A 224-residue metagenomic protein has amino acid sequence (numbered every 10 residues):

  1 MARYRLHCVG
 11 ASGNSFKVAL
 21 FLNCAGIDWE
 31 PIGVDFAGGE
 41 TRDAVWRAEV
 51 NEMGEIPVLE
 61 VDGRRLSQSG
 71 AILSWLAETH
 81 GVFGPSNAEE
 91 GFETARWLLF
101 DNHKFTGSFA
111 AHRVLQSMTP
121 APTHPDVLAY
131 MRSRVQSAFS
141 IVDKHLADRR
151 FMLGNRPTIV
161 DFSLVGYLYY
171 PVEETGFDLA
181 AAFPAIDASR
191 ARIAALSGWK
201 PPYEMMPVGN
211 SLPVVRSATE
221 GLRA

Functional and structural regions predicted by a protein language model:
M1-A129, T219-G221: GST-like domain detector, emphasizing the conserved glutathione-binding G-site in the N-terminal thioredoxin-like
L22, G198-W199: Short beta-strand edge/turn micro-motifs at domain boundaries
F36-A37, P157, V208-G209: Positions that flank functional sites
M53, T79, D148-R149, L196: Structured helix-beta-strand junction loops
A71, A185, G198: Residue-level recognition of oxygen-bearing side chains
E89, W97-A195: GST-like fold's C-terminal all-alpha helical module
P202: Charged phosphate-binding loop/patch that engages nucleotide di/tri-phosphates or the phosphate backbone of nucleic
M206-A224: Acidic/histidine-enriched, glycine/proline-rich intrinsically disordered or flexible terminal extensions
